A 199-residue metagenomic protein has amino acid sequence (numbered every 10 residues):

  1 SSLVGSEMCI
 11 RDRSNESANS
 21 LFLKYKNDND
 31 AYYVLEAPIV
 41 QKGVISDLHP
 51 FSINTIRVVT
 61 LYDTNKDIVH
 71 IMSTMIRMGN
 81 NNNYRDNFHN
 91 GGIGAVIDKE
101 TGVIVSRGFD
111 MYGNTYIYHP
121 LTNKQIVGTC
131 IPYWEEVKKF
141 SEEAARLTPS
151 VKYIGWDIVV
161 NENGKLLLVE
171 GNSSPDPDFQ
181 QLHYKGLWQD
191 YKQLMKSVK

Functional and structural regions predicted by a protein language model:
S1-S2, V169: Short hydrophobic beta-strand that contains or immediately precedes a catalytic carboxylate
L3, Y62-T64, E162-G164: A generic beta-sheet turn/junction motif
L3-C9: Short, small-residue-biased leader/transition segments that mark boundaries at the very start of proteins
E7, E36, E170: Acidic-residue sensor for enzyme active/binding pockets
R13-F109: Phosphate-binding site of ATP-dependent enzymes
D30, Y153-G155: Short secondary-structure junction motifs
V58-T60, D157-V160: Active-site and channel-lining beta-strand-loop segments that bind or position nucleotide-derived/phosphorylated
N114-E142, R146-Y153, V160-K199: C-terminal active-site "lid" helix and adjoining low-complexity regulatory extension at the edge of ATP-using catalytic
